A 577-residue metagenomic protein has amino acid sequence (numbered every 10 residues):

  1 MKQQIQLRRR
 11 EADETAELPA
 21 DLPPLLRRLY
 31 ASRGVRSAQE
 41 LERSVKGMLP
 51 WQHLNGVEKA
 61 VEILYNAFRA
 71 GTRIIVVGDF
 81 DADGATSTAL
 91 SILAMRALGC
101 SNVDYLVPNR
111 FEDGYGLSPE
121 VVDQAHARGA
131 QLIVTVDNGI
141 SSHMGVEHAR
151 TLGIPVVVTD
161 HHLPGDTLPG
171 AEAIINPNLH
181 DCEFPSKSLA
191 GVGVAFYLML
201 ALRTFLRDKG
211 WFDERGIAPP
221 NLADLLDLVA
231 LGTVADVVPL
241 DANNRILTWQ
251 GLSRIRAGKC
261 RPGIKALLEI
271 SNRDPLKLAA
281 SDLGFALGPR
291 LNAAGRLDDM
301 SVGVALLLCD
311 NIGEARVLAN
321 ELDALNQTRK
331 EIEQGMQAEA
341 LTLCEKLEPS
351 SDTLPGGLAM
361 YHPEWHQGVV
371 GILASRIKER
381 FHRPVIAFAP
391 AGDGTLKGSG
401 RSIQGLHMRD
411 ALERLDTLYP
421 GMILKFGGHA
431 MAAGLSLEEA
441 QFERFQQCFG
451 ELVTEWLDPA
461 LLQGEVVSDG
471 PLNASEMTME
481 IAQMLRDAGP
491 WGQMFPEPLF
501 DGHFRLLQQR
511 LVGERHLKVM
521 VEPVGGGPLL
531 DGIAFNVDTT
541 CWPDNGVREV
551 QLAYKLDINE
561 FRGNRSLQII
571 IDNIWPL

Functional and structural regions predicted by a protein language model:
K2, R8-Q131, L152-G153, T204-Q441 (+2 more regions): Hydrophobic helix-and-loop "lid/oligomerization" segment in the mid-to-C-terminal part of catalytic domains
Y30, V134, N292, L485 (+1 more regions): A residue-level signal for conserved active-site and pocket-lining positions in enzyme catalytic cores
N66, D166-N176, I264, V521-P528: Acidic-glycine-rich active-site phosphate/pyrophosphate-binding loop
R69-A70, E314-N320, L325-M360, D393 (+2 more regions): Mid-to-C-terminal polyanion-binding domains and interfaces
L90, G170-D213, L225-V229, G428: Short alpha-helices
Q131, E172, Q551: Conserved acidic residues
V136-V192: Histidine/acidic-residue-rich, glycine-tolerant segments that coordinate divalent metal ions
M144-H148, L373, E480: A short acidic, amphipathic alpha-helical/loop segment
